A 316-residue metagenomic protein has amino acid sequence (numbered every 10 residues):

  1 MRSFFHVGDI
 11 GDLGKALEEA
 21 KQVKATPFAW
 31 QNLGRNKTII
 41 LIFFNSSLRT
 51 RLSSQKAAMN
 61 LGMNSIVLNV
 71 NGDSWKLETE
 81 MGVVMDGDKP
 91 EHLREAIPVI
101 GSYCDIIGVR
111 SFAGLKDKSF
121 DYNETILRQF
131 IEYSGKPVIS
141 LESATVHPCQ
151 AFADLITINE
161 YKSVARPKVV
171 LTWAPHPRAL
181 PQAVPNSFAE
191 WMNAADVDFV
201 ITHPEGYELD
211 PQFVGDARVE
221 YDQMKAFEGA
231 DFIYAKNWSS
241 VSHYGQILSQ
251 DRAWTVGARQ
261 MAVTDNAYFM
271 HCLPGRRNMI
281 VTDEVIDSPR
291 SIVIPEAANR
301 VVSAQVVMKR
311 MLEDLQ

Functional and structural regions predicted by a protein language model:
M1-L52, K56: Positively charged, low-complexity intrinsically disordered leader regions
L33-I39, R166-K168, N266: Phosphate-coordination loops involved in phosphoryl transfer and adenosine-cofactor binding
G34-I40, S47-N159, R277: Phosphate/diphosphate ligand-binding glycine-rich loop within oxidoreductases
F44-G62, I66, N159-A235: Glycine-rich phosphate/diphosphate-binding loop of Rossmann-like nucleotide-binding domains
S134-K136, V197, A262-Y268: A short helix->loop->beta-strand "cap" motif at the edges of active sites that frequently abuts
Q212-S291: Rossmann-like adenosine-cofactor binding region
D287-Q316: C-terminal helix-to-coil terminal segments
